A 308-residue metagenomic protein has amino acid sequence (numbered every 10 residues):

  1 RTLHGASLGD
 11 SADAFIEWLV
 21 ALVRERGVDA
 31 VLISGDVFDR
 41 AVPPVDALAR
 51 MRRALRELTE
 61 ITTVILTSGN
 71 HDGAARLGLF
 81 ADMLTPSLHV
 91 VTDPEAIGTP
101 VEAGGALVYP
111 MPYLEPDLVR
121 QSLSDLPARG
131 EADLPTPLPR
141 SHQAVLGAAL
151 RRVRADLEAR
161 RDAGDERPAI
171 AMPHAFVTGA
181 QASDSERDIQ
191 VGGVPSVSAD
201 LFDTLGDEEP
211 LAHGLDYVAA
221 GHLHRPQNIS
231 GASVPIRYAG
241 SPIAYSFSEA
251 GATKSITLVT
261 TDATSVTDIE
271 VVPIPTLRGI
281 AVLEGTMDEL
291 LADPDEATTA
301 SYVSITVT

Functional and structural regions predicted by a protein language model:
R1-A54, T59-E60: N-terminal active-site segment of His-dependent metallophosphoesterases
L3, V90, M287-T308: Non-catalytic terminal accessory segments
V23-G27, A103, L157-E166, A263 (+1 more regions): Glycine-rich phosphate-binding loop signature in dinucleotide/nucleotide-binding domains
V31, D36, M51, G69 (+6 more regions): Divalent metal-coordination and catalytic microenvironments
P43, E57, S68-S233: His/Asp/Glu-rich metal-coordinating catalytic cores of metallo-dependent phosphodiesterases/hydrolases acting on
L58-L66, T299-S301: Short, surface-exposed connector motifs at secondary-structure boundaries
V64, A169, I269: Hydrophobic anchor at the start of a short beta-strand that flanks the dinucleotide cofactor-binding loop
A96-G105, V234-T299: Binuclear metal-dependent phosphoesterase catalytic core
